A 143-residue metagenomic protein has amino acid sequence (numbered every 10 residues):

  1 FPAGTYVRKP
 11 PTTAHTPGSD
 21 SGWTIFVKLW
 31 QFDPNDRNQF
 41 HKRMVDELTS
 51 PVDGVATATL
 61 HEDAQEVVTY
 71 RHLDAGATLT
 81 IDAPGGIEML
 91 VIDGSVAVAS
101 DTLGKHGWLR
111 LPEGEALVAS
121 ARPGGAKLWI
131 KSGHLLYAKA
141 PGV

Functional and structural regions predicted by a protein language model:
P11-N35, T102, E113-K139: Ligand-binding loop in jelly-roll beta-barrel domains
D20-Q65, T69, G142-V143: A short, N-terminal "cap"/entry segment at the start of jelly-roll beta-barrel domains of the cupin/DSBH fold
L60, Q65, L73-I81: Regulatory nucleotide-sensing modules
A83-A99, K105: Glycine- and acidic-residue-biased ligand/ion/polar-headgroup-sensing regions
